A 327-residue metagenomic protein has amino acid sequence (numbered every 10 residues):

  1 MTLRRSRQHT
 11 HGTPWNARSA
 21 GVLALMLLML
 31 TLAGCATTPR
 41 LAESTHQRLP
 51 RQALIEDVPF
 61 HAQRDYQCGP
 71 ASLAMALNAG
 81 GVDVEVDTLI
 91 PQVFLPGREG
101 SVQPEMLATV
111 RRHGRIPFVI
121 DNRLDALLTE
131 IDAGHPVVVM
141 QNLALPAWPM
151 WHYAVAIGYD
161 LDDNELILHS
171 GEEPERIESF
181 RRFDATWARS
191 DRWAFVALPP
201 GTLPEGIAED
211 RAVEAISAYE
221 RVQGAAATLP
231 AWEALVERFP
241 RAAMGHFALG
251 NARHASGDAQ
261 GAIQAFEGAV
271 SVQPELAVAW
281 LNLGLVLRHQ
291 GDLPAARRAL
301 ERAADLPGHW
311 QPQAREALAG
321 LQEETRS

Functional and structural regions predicted by a protein language model:
A36-L41, D162-A248: Noncatalytic regulatory segments and standalone regulatory/sensor domains
A36-R123, L127, L198-T202, E214-A218 (+5 more regions): Cysteine-nucleophile protease catalytic domains, especially the papain-like/related folds used in DUB/UBL proteases
E209, A243-M244, A277-V278, W310-P312: Helix-start (N-cap) detector for alpha-helical repeat units in TPR-like alpha-solenoids, especially tetratricopeptide
S217, N251, L285, A319-G320: Residue-level recognition of tetratricopeptide repeat
R238, V272, D305-P307: Structural marker of alpha-solenoid helical repeat scaffolds
A248, N282, E316-A317: Canonical tetratricopeptide repeat
